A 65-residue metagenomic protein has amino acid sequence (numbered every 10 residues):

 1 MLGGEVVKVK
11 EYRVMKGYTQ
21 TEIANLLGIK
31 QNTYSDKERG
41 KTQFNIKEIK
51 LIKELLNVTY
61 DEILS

Functional and structural regions predicted by a protein language model:
M1-G4: A detector for short, charged/polar N-terminal pre-domain segments
V7-L26: Short basic helix-loop element that most often maps to the first helix and adjoining turn of HTH DNA-binding modules
K10, T33-D36, L64: Key DNA-contacting residues within the recognition helix of helix-turn-helix
A24, S35-D36, K47: Alpha-helical and His/Cys-centered functional microenvironments
I29-Q43: Recognition helix of helix-turn-helix/homeodomain-like DNA-binding domains that insert into the DNA major groove
K47-E62: DNA major-groove recognition helix of helix-turn-helix/homeodomain DNA-binding modules
